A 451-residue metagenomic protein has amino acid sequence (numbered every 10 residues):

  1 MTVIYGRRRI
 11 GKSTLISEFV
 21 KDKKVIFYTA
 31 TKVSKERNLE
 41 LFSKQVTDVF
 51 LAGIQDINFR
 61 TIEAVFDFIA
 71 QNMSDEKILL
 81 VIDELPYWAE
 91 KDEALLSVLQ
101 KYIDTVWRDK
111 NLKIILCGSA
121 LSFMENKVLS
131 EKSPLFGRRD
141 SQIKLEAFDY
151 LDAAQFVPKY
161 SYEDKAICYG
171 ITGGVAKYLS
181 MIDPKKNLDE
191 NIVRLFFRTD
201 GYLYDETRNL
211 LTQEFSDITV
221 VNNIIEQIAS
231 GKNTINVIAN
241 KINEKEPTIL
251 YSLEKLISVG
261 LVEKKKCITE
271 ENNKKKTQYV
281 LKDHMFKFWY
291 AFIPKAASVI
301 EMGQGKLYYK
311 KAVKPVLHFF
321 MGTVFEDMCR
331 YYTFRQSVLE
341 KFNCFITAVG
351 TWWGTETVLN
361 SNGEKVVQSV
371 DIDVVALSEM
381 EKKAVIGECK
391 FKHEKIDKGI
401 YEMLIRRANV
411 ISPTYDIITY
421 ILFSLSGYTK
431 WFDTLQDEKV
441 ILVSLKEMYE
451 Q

Functional and structural regions predicted by a protein language model:
M1-K306, K310: Phosphate-binding site recognition
T277-Q451: A cross-kingdom feature that marks ATP-driven nucleic-acid transaction machinery
